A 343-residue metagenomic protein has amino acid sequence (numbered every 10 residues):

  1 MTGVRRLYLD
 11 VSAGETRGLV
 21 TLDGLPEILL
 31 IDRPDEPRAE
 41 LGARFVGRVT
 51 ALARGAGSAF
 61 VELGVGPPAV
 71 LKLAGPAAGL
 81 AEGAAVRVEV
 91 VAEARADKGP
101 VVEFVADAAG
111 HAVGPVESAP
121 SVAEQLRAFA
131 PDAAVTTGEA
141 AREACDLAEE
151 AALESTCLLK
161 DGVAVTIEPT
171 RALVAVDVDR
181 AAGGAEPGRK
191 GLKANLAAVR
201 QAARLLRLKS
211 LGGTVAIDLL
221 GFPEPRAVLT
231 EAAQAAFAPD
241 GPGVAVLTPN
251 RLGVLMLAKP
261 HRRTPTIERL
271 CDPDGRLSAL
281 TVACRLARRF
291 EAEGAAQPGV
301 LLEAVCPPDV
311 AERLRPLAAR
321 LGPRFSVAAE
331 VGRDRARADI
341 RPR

Functional and structural regions predicted by a protein language model:
M1-V46, T50-R54, L63-L71, A78 (+2 more regions): Extended, charged alpha/beta regions that create polyanion-binding interfaces
G57, L71, K98, E186 (+1 more regions): Short acidic, gly/pro-rich beta-turn/loop elements at beta-sheet edges and active-site/ligand-binding grooves
A59-V61: Conserved RNP beta-strands of RNA recognition motif
K72, S121, T264-E268: Short, solvent-exposed coil/turn linker segments
A94, D161-P342: Conserved glycine-centered short motifs in functionally critical loops
